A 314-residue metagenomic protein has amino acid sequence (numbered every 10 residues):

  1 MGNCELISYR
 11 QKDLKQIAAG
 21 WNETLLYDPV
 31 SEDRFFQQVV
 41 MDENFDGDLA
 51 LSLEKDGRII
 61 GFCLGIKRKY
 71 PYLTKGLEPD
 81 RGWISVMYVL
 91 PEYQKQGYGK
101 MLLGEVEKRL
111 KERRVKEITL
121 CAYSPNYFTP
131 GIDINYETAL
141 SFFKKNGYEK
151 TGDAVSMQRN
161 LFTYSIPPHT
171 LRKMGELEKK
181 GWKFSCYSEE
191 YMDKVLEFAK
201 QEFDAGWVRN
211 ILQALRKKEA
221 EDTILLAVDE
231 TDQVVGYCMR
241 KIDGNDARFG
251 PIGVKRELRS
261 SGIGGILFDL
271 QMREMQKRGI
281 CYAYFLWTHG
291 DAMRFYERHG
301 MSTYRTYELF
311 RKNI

Functional and structural regions predicted by a protein language model:
M1-V39, D46, A50-E54, I59 (+2 more regions): Short amphipathic alpha-helix that is part of the acyltransferase structural core
N22, L26-D28, E32-A50, K55 (+2 more regions): A conserved beta-strand-loop-helix scaffold within acyl/acetyltransferase catalytic domains
R58, I66-G104, R109-G131: Active-site-adjacent scaffolding segments
G61, G152-V155, V235-G236, R305: A structural microfeature
I84, I118-L120, F249, A283-W287: Conserved hydrophobic beta-strand within the GNAT/NAT acetyltransferase core sheet that lines the active-site cleft
V89, K95-K111, V254, S260-R273 (+1 more regions): Conserved acetyl-CoA-binding loop-helix of GNAT-fold acetyltransferases
G104-E178, E308-K312: Acyl-donor-binding surface of acyltransferase catalytic domains
S260, G265-I314: Short hairpin/turn module used for nucleic-acid contact or packing/dimerization
